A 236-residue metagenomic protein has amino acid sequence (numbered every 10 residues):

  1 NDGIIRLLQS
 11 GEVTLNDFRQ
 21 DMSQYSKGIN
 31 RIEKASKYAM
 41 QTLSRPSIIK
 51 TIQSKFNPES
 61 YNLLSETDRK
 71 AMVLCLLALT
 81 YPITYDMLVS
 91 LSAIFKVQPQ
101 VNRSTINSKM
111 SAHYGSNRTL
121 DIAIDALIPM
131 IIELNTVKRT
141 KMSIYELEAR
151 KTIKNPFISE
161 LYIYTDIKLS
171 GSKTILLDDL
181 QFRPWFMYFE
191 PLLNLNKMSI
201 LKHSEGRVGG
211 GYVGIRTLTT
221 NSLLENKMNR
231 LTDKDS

Functional and structural regions predicted by a protein language model:
N1-A78, V89-S90, V101, R230-D235: Eukaryotic partner-binding/assembly regions in large regulatory complexes
D2-L8, V73-Q100, N155-I175, R183: Positively charged, polyanion-binding regions of nucleic-acid-associated proteins
T14-F18, R103, N107, K173-L177: Short, charged amphipathic recognition helices of the HTH superfamily and cognate SANT/SANTA-like modules
D21-R31, S108-T119, D178-L192: Short helix-coil junctions and helix-kink-helix linkers
K37-P46, I124-N135, L195-R207: Basic amphipathic alpha-helical segments that dock to polyanions
L88-P99, R103-A149: Eukaryote-skewed repeat-based solenoidal scaffolds used as protein-protein interaction platforms, primarily
M142-N221: Accessory, usually C-terminal, subdomains that scaffold auxiliary metal cofactors
T219-S236: Long, low-complexity, charge-rich intrinsically disordered regions
